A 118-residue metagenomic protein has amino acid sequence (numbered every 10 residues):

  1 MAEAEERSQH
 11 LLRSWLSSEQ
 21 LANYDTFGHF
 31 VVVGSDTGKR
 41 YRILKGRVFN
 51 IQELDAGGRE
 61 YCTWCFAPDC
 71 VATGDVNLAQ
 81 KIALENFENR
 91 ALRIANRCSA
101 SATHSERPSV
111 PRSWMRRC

Functional and structural regions predicted by a protein language model:
M1-G34: Amphipathic alpha-helical packing elements
K39-R112: Polybasic, proline/glycine-rich intrinsically disordered low-complexity segments
R116-C118: Short acidic DE-rich linear segments
